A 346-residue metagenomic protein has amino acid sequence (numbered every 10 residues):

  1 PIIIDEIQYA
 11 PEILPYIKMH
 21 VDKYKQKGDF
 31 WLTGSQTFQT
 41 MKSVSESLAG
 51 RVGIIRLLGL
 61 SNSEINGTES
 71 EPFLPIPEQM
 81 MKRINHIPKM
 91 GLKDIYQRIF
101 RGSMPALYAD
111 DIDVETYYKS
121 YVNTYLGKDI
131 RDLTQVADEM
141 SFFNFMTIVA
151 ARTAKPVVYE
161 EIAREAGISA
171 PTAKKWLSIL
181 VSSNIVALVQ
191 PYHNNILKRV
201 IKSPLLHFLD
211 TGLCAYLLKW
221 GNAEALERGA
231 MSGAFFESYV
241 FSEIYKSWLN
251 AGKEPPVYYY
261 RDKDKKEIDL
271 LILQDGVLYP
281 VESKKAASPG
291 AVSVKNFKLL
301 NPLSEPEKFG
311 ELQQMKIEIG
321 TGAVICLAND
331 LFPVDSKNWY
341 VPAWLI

Functional and structural regions predicted by a protein language model:
P1-I13: Conserved P-loop NTPase "ATPase switch" module shared by AAA+ and STAND
Y9-P11, Q39-T40, P289: Catalytic P-loop NTPase motifs of RecA-like helicase/translocase cores
L14-L32, Q36-F38, K42-S47: Conserved catalytic/switch belt of AAA+ P-loop NTPases
T33-T37, S43, L58-L60, V324-N329: A short beta-strand-to-loop transition that corresponds to the Sensor-1 phosphate-sensing loop of AAA+ P-loop ATPases
F38-I54, N66-E71: Short regulatory helix/loop adjacent to the ATP-binding pocket of P-loop NTPases
N62-S63, G67-E243, S247-L249, P255-Y258: Interdomain hinge/linker elements that couple catalytic modules in large macromolecular machines
S178, I185, Q190-I346: A cross-kingdom feature that marks ATP-driven nucleic-acid transaction machinery
